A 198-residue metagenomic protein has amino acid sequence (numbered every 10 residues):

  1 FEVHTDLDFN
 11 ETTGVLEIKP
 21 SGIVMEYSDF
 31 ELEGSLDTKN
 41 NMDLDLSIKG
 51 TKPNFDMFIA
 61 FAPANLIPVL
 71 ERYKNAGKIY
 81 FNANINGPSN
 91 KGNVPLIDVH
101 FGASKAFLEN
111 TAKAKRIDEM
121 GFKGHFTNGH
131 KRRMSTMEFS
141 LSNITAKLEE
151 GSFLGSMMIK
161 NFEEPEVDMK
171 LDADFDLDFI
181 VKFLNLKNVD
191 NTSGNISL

Functional and structural regions predicted by a protein language model:
F1-E17, S21-M25, N41-E109, M120-S152 (+1 more regions): Extended amphipathic, helix-rich lipid-handling scaffolds
A114-D118: Extended intrinsically disordered, low-complexity coil regions enriched in Ser, Thr, Gly, Ala and often Pro
